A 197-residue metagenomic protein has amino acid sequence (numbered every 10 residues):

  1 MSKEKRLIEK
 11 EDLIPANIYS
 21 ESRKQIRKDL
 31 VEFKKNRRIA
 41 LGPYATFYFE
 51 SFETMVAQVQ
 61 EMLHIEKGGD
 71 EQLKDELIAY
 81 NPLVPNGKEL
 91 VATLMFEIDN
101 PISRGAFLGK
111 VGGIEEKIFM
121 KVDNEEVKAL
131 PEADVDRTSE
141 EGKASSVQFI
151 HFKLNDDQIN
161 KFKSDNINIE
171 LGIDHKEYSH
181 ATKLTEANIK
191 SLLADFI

Functional and structural regions predicted by a protein language model:
S2-T46, E50-E89, E97-I197: Long, contiguous binding/interaction regions
